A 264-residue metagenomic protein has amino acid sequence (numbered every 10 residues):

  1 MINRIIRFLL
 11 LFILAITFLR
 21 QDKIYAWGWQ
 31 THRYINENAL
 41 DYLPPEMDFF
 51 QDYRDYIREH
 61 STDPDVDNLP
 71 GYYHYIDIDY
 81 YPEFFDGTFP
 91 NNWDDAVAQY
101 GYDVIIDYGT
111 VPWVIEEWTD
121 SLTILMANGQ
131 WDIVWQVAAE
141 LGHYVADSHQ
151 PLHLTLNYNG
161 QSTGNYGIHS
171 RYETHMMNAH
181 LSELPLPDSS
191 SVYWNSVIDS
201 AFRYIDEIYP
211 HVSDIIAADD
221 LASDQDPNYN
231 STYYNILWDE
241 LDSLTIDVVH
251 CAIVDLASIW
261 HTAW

Functional and structural regions predicted by a protein language model:
R4-L11: Sec-dependent signal peptide recognition, specifically the positively charged N-region followed immediately by
F12-I13, I24: Cleavable N-terminal signal peptides
L14-F18: Hydrophobic core
R20-E140, P151-H250, S258-T262: N-terminal, motif-rich segments that launch catalysis or mediate targeting to/interaction with membranes, typified by
G142-A146: Functional cores that coordinate and move charged inorganic groups
